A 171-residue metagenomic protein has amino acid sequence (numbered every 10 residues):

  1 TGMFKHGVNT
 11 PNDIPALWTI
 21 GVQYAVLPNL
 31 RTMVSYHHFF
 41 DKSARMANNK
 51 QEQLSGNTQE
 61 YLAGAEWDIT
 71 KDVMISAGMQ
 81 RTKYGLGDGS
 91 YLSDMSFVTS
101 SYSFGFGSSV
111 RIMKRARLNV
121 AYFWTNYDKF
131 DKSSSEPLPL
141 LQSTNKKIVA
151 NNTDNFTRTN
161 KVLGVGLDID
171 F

Functional and structural regions predicted by a protein language model:
T1-F171: Outer-membrane beta-barrel porins/channels
